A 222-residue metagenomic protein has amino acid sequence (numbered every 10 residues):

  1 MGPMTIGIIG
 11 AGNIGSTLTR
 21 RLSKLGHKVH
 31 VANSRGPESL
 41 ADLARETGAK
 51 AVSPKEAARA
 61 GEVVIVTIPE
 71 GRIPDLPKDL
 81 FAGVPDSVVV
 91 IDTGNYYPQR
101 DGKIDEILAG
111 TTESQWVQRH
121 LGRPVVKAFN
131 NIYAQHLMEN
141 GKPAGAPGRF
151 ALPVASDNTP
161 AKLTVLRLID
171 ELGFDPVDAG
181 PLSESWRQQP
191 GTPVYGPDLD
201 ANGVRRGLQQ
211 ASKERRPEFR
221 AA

Functional and structural regions predicted by a protein language model:
M1-T47: NAD(P)+-binding Rossmann beta1-loop-alpha1 motif at the extreme N-terminus of oxidoreductases
E46-K50, I107-A109, P143-A146, Y195-P197: Short, hinge-like loop/turn segments at secondary-structure boundaries
G48-I91, N95-D101: Rossmann-like NAD(P)-binding element
A51, P124-N130, V177-P181: General beta-strand structural signal in soluble alpha/beta enzymes
D86, G94-P143: Rossmann-fold NAD(P)-binding glycine/threonine-rich loop
P147-A222: Active-site-lining helix/loop region of Rossmann-like oxidoreductase modules
